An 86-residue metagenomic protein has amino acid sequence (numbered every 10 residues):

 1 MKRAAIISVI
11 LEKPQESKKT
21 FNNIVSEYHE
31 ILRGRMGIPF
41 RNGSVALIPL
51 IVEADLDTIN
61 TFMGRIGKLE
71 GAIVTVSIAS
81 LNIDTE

Functional and structural regions predicted by a protein language model:
M1-E86: Long, contiguous binding/interaction regions
